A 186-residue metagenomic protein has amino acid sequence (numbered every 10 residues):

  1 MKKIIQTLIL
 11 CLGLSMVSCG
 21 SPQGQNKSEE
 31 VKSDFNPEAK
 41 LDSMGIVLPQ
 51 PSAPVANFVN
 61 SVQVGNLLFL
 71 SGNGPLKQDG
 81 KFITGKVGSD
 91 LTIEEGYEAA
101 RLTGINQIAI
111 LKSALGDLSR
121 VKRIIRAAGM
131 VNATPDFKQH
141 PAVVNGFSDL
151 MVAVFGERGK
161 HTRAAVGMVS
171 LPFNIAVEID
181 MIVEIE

Functional and structural regions predicted by a protein language model:
M1-L8: Bacterial N-terminal signal peptides that target proteins for export
S15-S18: C-terminal motif of bacterial Sec signal peptides marking the signal peptidase cleavage site
G20-E186: Short, polar/acidic, helix-capping and beta-turn segments at strand->helix junctions that line the mouths
